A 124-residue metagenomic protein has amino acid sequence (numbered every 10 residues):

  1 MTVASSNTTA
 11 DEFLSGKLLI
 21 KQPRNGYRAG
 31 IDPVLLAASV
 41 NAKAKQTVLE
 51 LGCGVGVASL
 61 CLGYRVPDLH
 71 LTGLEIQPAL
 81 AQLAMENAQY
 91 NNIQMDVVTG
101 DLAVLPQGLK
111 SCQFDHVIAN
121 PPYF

Functional and structural regions predicted by a protein language model:
T2-K43: Class I SAM-dependent transferase core
S39-F124: Conserved SAM/SAH cofactor-binding pocket of Class I
